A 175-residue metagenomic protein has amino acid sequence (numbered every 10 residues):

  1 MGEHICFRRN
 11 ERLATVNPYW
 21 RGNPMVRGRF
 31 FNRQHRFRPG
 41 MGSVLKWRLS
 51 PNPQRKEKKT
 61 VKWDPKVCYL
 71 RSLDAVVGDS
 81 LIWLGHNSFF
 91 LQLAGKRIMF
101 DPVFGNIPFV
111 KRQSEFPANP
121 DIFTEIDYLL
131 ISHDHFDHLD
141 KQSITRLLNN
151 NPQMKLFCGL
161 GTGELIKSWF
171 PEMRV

Functional and structural regions predicted by a protein language model:
M1-P108, A118-I122: Metallo-beta-lactamase
G22, R27, V110-C158: Active-site metal-binding motif and surrounding structural segment of the metallo-beta-lactamase
A94, P152-Q153, P171: Short glycine/proline-enriched coil/turn segments at helix->beta-strand junctions
G159-E164: Short, polar loop motifs at secondary-structure junctions
I166-V175: Helix-loop-beta element that forms the nucleotide-linked donor phosphate-binding surface in glycosyltransferases
